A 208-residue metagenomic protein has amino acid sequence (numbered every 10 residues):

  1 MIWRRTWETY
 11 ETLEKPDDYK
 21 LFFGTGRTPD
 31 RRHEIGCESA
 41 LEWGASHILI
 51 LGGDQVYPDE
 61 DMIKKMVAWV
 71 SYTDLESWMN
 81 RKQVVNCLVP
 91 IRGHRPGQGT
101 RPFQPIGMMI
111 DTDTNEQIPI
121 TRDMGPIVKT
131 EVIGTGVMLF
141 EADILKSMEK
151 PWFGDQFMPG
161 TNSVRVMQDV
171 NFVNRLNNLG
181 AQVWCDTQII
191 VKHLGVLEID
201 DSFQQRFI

Functional and structural regions predicted by a protein language model:
M1-E14, I35: Short, well-formed alpha-helical segments that are part of the catalytic scaffolds of diverse glycosyltransferases
L13-F22: Short loop->beta transition adjacent to catalytic acidic/histidine clusters or analogous donor-positioning motifs
R27-R32: A short, glycine-/small-residue-rich helix N-cap motif at loop->alpha-helix starts within glycosyltransferase
E34-H47: Active-site nucleotide-sugar/metal-binding loop of Leloir-type enzymes
C37, P58-F157: Conserved catalytic core of nucleotide-sugar-dependent glycosyltransferases
A45-P58: Short beta-strand-to-loop acidic/aromatic patch adjacent to the donor-nucleotide binding site
S147-I208: C-terminal catalytic/acceptor-binding lobe
